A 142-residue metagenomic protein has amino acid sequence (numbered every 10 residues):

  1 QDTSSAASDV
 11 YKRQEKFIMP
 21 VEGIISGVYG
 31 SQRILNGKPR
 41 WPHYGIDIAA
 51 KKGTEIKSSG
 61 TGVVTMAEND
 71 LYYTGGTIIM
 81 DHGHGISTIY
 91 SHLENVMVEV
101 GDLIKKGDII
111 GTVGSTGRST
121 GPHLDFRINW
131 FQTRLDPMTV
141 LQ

Functional and structural regions predicted by a protein language model:
Q1-A7, Y11: Single conserved hydrophobic/aromatic residue that forms the stacking wall/gate of nucleotide- or nucleobase-binding
D9-K16, N36: Short helix-to-loop capping/linker segments positioned immediately adjacent to catalytic or ligand/cofactor-binding
M19-Q142: Catalytic cores of peptidoglycan-degrading enzymes
